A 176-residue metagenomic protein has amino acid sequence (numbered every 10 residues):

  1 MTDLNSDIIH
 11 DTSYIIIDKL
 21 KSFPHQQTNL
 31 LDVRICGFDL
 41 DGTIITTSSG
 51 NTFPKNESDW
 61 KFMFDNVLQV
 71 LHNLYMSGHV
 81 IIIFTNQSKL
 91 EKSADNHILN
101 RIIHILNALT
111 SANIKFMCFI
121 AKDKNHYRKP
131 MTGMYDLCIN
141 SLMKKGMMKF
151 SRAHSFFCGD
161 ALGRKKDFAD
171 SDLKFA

Functional and structural regions predicted by a protein language model:
M1-L40: Non-catalytic pre-domain segments flanking phosphatase-related domains
F23, N51-I83, L90-S111, R128-G133: Short, acidic loop-to-helix structural element flanking the phosphoryl-transfer center in phosphate-processing enzymes
N29-L31, L74-G78, N113-K115, G146-A153: Short helix-terminating capping/connector loops at secondary-structure junctions
T43-I44: Hydrophobic "anchor" residues
S48-N51, D95, F168-S171: Short coil/turn segments at secondary-structure boundaries
Q87-S93, K122-H126, L162-K165: Short histidine/acidic/glycine/proline-rich micro-motifs that form metal- and phosphate-coordinating active-site loops
L109-R128, H154-D160: A short, structured active-site edge motif that brings together acidic residues
M131-D170: Conserved Lys-Pro-Asp/Glu-containing loop-to-beta segment of HAD-superfamily phosphomonoesterases, centered on
